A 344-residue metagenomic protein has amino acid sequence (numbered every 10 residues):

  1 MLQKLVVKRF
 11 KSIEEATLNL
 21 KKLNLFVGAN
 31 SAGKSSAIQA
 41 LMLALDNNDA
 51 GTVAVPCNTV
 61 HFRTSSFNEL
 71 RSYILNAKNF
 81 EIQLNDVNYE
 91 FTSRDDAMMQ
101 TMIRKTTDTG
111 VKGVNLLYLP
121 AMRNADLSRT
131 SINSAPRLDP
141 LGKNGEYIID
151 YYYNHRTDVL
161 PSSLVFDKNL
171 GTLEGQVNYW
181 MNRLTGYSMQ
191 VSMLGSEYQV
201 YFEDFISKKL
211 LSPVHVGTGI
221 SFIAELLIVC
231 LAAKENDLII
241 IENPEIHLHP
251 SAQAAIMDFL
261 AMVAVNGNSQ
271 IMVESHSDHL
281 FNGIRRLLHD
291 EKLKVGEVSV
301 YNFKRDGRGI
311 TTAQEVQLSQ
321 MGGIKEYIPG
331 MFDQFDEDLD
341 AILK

Functional and structural regions predicted by a protein language model:
M1-A54, Y179, L194-L343: Switch/communication elements of ASCE P-loop NTPase nucleotide-binding domains
N47-V229, K234-E235, Q314-K344: Phosphate-coordinating catalytic segments in nucleotide- and nucleic-acid-processing enzymes
